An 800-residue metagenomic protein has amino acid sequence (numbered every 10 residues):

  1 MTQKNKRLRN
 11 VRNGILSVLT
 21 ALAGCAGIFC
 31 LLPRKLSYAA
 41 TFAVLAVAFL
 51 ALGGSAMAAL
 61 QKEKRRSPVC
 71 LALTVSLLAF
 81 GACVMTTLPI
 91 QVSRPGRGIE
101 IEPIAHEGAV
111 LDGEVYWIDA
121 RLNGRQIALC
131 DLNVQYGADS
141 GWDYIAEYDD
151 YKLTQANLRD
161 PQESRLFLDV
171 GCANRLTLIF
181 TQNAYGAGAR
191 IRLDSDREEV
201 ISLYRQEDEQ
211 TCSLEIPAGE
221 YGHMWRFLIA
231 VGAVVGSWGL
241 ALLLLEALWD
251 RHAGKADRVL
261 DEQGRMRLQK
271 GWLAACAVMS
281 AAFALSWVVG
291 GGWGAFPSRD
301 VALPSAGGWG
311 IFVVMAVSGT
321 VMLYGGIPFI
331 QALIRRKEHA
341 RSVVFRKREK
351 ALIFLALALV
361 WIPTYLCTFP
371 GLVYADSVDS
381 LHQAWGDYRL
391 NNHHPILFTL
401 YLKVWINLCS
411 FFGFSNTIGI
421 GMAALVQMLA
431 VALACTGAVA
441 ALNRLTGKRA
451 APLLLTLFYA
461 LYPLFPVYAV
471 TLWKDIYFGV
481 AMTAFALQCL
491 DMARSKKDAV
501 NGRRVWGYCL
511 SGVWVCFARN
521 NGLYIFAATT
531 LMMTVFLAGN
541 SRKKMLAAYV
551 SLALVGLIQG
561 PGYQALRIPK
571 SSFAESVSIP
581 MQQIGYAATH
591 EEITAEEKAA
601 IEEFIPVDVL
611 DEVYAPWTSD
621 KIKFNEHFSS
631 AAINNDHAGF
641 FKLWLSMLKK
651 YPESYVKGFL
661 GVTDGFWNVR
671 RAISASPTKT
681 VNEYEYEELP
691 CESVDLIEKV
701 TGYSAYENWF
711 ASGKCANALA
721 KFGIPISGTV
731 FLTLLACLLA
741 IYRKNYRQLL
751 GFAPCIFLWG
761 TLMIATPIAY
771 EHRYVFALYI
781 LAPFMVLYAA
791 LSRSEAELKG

Functional and structural regions predicted by a protein language model:
R12-G264, L285: Glycan-recognition surfaces in beta-rich domains, encompassing non-catalytic CBMs and lectin-like receptor-binding
G186, T368-L381, R389-W405, G413-I418 (+1 more regions): Extracytoplasmic catalytic/substrate-binding loops of multi-pass membrane glycan-assembly enzymes
G219-A230, I418-M422, V662-F752: Membrane-interface anchor segments at the N-terminal boundary of transmembrane helices in multi-pass membrane enzymes
L240-L242, L425-T446: Transmembrane-helix motifs of polytopic, lipid-linked glycan transferases
V313, I396-L400, F411-T436: Loop-to-helix entry region of an early transmembrane alpha helix in multi-pass inner-membrane enzymes
K350-L352, T436-L461, V480, L750-G751: Transmembrane-helix signature of polytopic, membrane-embedded enzymes that assemble or transfer cell-envelope glycans
R504-R519, T530-L531, A553-G556: Membrane-interface alpha helices of multi-pass inner-membrane proteins
I568-K699: Membrane-proximal stem/loop segments at transmembrane-domain junctions that anchor or position
